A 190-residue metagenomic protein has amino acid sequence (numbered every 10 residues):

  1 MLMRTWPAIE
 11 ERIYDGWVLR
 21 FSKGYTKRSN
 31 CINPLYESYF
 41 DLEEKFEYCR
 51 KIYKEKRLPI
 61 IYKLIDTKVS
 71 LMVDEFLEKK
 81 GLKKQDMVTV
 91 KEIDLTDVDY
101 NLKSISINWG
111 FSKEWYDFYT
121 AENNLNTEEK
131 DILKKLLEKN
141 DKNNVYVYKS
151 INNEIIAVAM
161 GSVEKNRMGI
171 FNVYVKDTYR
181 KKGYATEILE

Functional and structural regions predicted by a protein language model:
M1-K54, V69, E128-E129: N-terminal charged segments
R4-E10, E92-D99, S162-V163: Terminal substrate-recognition subdomain of acyl/acetyltransferases
I13, K54, E78, A121 (+1 more regions): Short polybasic/polar patches that bind polyanions
D15-G16, D86, N152, K165: Residue-level signal for tight coil/turn positions that link beta-strands
R28, P34-L35, V88-T89, L95-L133 (+2 more regions): Short amphipathic alpha-helix that is part of the acyltransferase structural core
F40-K113: Acyl-donor-binding surface of acyltransferase catalytic domains
L42-R50, N172-V175, K181-E190: Conserved acetyl-CoA-binding loop-helix of GNAT-fold acetyltransferases
E128-T178: A conserved beta-strand-loop-helix scaffold within acyl/acetyltransferase catalytic domains
